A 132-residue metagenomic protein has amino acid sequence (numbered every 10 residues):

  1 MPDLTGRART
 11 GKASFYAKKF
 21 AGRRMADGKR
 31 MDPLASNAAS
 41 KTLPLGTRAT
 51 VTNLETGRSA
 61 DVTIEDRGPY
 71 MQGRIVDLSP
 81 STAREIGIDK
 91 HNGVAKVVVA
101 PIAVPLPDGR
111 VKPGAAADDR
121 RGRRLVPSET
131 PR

Functional and structural regions predicted by a protein language model:
M1-R132: Secreted/periplasmic proteins
